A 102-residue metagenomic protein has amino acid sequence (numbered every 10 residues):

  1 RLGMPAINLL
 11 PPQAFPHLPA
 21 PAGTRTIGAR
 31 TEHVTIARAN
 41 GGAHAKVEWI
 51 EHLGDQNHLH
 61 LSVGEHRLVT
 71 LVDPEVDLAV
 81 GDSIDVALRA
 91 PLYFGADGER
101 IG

Functional and structural regions predicted by a protein language model:
L2: Short acidic-hydrophobic catalytic motif
P5-N8, P12-G102: Non-catalytic connector elements of ABC transporters
